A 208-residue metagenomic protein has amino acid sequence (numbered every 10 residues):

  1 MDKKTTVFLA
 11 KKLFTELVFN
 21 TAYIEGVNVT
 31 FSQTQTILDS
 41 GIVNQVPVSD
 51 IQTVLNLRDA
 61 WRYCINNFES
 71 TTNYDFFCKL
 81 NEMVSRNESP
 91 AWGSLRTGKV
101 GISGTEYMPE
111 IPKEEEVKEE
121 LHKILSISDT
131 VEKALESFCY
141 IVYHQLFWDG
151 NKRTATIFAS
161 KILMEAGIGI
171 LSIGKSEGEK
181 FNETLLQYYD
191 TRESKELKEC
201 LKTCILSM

Functional and structural regions predicted by a protein language model:
M1-M208: FIC/Doc superfamily catalytic core
